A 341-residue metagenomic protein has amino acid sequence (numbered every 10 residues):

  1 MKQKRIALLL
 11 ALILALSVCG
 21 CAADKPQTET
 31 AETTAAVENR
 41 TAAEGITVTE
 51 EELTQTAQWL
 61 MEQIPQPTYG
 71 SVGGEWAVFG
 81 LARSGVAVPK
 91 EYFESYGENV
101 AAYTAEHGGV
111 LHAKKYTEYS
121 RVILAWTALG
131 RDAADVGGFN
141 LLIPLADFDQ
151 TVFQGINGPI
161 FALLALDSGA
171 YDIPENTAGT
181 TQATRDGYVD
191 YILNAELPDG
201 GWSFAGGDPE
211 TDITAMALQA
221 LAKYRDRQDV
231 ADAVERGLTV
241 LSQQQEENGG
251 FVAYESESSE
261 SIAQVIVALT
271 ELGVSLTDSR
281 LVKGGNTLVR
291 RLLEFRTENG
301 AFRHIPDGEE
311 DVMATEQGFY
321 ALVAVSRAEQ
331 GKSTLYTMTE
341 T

Functional and structural regions predicted by a protein language model:
M1-L8: Bacterial N-terminal signal peptides that target proteins for export
L9-A15: Hydrophobic helical h-region of N-terminal Sec-dependent signal peptides in bacterial secretory/periplasmic proteins
S17-G20: C-terminal motif of bacterial Sec signal peptides marking the signal peptidase cleavage site
A23-E32: Bacterial Sec signal peptide processing site at the extreme N-terminus
E32-Q55, R291, P306-T341: Terminal, non-catalytic domain-edge segments
G45-T68, P89-H112, A134-Q154, G179-G201 (+3 more regions): Long, well-ordered core segments of solenoidal/helical folds
P65-P89, V110-D135, T151-R185, P198-E235 (+2 more regions): An alpha-helical repeat/solenoid feature that recognizes helix-turn-helix modules
